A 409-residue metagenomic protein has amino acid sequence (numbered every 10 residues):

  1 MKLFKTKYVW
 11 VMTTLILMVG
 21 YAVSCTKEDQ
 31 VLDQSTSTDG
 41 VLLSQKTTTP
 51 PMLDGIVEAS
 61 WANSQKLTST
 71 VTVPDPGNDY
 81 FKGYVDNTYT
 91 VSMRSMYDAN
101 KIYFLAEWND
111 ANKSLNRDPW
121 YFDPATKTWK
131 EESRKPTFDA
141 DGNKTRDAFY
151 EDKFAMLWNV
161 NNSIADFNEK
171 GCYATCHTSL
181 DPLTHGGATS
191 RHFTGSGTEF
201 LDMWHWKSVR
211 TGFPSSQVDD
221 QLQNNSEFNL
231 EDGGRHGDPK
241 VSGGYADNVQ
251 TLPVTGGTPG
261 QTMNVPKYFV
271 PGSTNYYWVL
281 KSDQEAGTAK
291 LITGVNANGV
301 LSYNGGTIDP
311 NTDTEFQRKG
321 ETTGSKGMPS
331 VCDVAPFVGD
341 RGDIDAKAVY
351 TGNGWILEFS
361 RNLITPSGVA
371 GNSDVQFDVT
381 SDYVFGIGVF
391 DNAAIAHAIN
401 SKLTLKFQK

Functional and structural regions predicted by a protein language model:
M1-L3, T13-V41: Bacterial Sec-dependent N-terminal signal peptides
Q30-I56, W61, F122-T322, P366-K409: Acidic/polar low-complexity flexible segments
G55, K101-W108, W355-R361: Short, well-ordered beta-strand segments enriched in hydrophobic/aromatic residues
K66-A125, E132, P136-A140: Long, well-ordered hydrophobic secondary-structure segments characteristic of membrane-embedded and membrane-proximal
D86, C332-A346: Short beta-strand and strand-turn-strand segments in soluble, beta-rich domains
V91-R94, I344-Y350: Beta-strand-rich interaction surfaces with strong enrichment in secreted/lumenal proteins
Y97-A99, W108-D110, G352, L363-T365 (+1 more regions): Beta-strand elements of well-folded, non-transmembrane domains
G342, V349, L357-T365: A beta-strand/beta-hairpin structural motif
